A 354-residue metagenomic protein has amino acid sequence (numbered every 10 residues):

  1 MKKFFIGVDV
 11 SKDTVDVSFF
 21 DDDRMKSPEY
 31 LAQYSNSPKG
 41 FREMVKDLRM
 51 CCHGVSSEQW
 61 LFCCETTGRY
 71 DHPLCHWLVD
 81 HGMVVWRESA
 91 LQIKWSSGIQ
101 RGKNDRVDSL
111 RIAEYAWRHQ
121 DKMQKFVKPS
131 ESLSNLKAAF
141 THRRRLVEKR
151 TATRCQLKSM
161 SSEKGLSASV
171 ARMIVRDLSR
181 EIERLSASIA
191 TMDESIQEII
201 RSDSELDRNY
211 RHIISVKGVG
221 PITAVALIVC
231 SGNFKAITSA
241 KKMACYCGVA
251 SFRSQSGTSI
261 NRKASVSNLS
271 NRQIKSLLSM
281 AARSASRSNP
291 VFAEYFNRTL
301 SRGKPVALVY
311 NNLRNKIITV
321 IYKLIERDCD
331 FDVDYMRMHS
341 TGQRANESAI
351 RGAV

Functional and structural regions predicted by a protein language model:
M1-V354: A detector of single, family-specific signature residues that are central to catalytic or substrate-handling motifs
